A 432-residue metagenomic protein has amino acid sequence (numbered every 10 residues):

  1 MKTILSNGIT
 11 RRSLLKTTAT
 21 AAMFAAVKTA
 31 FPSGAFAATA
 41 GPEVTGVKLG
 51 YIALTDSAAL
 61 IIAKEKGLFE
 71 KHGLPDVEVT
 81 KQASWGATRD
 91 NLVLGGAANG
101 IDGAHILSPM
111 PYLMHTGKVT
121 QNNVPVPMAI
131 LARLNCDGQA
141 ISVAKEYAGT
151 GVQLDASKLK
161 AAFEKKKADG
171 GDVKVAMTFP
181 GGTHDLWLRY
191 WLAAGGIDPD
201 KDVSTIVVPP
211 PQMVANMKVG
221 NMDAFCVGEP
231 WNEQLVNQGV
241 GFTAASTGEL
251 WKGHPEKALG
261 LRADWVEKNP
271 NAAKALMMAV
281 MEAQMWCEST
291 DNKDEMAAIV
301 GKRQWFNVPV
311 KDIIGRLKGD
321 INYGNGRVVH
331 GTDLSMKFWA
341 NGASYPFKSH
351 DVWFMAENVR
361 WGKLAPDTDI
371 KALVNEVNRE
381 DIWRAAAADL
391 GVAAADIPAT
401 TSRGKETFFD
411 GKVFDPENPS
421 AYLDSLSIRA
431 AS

Functional and structural regions predicted by a protein language model:
M1-S13, T20-A22, V27-K28, F36: N-terminal secretory signal peptides
A38-D200, S204-V207, V219-E233, V240-G253 (+1 more regions): Short, glycine-/small- and polar/acidic-enriched structural segments that line small-molecule recognition paths
D56, E65, T88, H184-W187 (+8 more regions): Stable alpha-helical elements in mature extracytoplasmic
I101-G103, V203-T243, R262, D294 (+3 more regions): Ligand-binding pocket segment of bilobal, Venus flytrap-like solute-binding proteins
I141-S142, A258-L261, W265-V266: Short glycine- and hydrophobic/aromatic-rich loop-to-beta-strand nucleating segment in the catalytic cores
N269-D381: Secondary-structure end/capping motifs
V352-S432: Conserved C-terminal helix/tail region of periplasmic/extracytoplasmic solute-binding proteins
